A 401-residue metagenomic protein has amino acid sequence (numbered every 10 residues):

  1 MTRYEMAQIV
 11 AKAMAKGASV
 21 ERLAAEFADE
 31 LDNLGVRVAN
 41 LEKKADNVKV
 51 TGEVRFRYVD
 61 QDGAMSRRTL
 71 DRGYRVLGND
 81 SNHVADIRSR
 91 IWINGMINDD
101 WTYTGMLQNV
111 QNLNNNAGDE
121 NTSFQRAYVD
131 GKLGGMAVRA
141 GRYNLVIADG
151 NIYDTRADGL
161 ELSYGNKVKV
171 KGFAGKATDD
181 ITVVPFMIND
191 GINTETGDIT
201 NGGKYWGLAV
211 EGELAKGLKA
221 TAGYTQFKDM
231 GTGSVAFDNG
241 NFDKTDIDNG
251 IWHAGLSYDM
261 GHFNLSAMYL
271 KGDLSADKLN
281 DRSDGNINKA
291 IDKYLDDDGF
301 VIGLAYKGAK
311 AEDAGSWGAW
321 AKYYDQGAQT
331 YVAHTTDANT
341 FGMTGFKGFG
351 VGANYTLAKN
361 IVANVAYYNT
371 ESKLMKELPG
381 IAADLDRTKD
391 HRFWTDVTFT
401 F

Functional and structural regions predicted by a protein language model:
M1-R55, D60-L70, R75: N-terminal periplasmic/intermembrane-space "pro-region" immediately following the signal or transit peptide
T2, R57, A64-N82, N115-D119 (+3 more regions): Outer-membrane beta-barrel pore domains
R3, E53-F56, G78-D190, T200-G223 (+2 more regions): Outer membrane beta-barrel
G17-A24, V38, E42, N98 (+5 more regions): Short, structured coil/loop segments at alpha-helix boundaries
L31-V38, R142, F300-L304, T344-G345: Short amphipathic alpha-helical surface micro-motifs
V183-G197, R282-I287: Low-complexity, polar-biased intrinsically disordered regions enriched in Pro/Ser/Thr/Gly
G197-D198, D243: Alpha-helix capping and helix-loop boundary segments enriched in small/acidic/polar residues
